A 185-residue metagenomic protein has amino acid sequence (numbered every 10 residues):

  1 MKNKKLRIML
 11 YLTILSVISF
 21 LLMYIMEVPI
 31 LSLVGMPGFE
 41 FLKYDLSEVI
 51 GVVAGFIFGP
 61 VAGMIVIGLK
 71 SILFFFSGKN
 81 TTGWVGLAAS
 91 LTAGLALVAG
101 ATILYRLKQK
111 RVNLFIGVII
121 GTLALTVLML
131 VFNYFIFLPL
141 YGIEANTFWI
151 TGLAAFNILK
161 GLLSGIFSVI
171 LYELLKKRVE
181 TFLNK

Functional and structural regions predicted by a protein language model:
M1-K185: Loop-helix junctions at membrane interfaces
